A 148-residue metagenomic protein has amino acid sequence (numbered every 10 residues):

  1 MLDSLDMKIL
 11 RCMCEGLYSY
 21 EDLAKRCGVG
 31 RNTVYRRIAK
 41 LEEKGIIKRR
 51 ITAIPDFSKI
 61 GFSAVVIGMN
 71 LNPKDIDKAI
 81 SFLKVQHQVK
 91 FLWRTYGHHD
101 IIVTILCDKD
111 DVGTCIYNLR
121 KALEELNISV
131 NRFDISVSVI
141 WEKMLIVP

Functional and structural regions predicted by a protein language model:
M1-P148: A compositional/biophysical signature of low hydrophobicity enriched in polar/charged and small residues
